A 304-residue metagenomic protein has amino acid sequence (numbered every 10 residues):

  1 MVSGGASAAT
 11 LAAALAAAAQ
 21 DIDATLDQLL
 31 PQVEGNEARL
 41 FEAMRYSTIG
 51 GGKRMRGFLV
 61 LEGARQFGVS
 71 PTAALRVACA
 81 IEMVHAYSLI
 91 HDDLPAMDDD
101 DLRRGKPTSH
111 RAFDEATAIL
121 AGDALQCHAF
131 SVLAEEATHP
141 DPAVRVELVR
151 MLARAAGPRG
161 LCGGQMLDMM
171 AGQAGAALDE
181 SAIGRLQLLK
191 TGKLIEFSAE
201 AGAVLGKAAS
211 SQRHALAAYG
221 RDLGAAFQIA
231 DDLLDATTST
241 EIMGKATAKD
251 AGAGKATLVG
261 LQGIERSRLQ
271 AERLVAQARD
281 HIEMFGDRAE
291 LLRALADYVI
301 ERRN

Functional and structural regions predicted by a protein language model:
M1-L30: N-terminal amphipathic/basic leader segments beginning at the initiator methionine
Q20-D21, L30-H281, R288-I300: Mg2+-dependent prenyl diphosphate-binding active-site environment of isoprenoid biosynthetic enzymes
